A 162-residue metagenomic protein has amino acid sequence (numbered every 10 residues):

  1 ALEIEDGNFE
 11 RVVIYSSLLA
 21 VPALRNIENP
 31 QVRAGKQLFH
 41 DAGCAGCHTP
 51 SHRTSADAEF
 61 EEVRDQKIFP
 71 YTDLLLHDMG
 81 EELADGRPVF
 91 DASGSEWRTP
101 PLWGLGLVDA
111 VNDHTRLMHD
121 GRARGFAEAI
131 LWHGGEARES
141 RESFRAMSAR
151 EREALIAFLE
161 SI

Functional and structural regions predicted by a protein language model:
A1-R33, Q37, P50-D57, E139-E142 (+1 more regions): Post-cleavage N-terminal segment of exported redox proteins
R11, P101, G125-W132, A154 (+1 more regions): Generic recognition of well-ordered alpha-helical segments
S16, G106, G134-E136: Short, histidine-centered active-site or binding-site loop motifs used for metal coordination, general acid-base
V21-R122, E128-L131: Short glycine/threonine-rich turn/loop motifs
H119, A123-R145, R152: Active-site pocket scaffolds in enzymes
